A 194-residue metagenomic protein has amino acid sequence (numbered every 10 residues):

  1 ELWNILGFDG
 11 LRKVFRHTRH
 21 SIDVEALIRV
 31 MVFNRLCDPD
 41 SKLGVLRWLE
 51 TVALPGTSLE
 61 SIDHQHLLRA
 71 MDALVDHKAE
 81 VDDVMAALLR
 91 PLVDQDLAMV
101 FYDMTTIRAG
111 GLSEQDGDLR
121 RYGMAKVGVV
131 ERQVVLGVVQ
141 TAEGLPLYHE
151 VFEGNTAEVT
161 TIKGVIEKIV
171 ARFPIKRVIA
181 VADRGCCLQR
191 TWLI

Functional and structural regions predicted by a protein language model:
E1-R121, V130-E131, G137-N155: Dynamic "connector" segments at or just before major functional cores
E25, T161, R184-L188: Short, glycine/acidic-rich beta->alpha junctions
D40, T160, R190: Residues that form or flank phosphate/diphosphate-binding pockets in enzymes that use nucleotide phosphates
E114-G123, I166, Q189, L193-I194: Short secondary-structure boundary/capping segments
Y122, V130-E131, T141, I162 (+2 more regions): Catalytic cores of nucleotide-enabled group-transfer and carboxylate-activating enzymes in metabolic and assembly-line
E150-R172: Active-site beta-loop-alpha junctions of metal-dependent nucleic acid enzymes, especially the RNase H-like/DDE
E167-I169, P174-I194: Phosphate/diphosphate-binding loops
